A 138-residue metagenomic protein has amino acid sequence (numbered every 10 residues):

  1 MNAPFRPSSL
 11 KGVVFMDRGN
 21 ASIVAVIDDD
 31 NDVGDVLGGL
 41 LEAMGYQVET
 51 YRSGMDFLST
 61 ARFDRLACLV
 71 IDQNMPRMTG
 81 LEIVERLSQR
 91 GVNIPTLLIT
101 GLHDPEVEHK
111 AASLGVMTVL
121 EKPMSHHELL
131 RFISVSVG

Functional and structural regions predicted by a protein language model:
N31-E49, L114: Two-component/phosphorelay signaling modules centered on CheY-like receiver
R52-S53, T79-I83: Acidic catalytic/metal-coordinating carboxylates
D64-I71: Active-site beta3 strand of CheY-like receiver
M75: Receiver (REC) domain active-site loop signature in two-component systems and cognate sites in sensor histidine kinases
G80, A111-M117: As written
E106, M124-I133: C-terminal output helix
